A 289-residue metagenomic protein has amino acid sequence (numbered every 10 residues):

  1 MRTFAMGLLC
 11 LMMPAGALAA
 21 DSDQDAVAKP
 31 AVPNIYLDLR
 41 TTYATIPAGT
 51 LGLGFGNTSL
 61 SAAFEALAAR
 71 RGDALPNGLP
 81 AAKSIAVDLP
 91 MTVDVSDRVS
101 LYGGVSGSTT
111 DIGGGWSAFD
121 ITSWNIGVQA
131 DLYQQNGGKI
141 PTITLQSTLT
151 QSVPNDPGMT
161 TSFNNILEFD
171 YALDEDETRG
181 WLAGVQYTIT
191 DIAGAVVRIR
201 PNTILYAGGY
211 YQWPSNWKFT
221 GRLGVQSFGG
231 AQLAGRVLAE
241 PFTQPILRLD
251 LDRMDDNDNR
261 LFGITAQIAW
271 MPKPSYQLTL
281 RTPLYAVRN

Functional and structural regions predicted by a protein language model:
M1-N34, A286-N289: Cleavable N-terminal export/targeting peptides
R2, W270-L278: Short glycine/proline-enriched turn or capping motifs at secondary-structure junctions
A20-S152, F163-R179, F219-R222, Q226-F228 (+3 more regions): Transmembrane beta-barrel domains of Gram-negative outer membranes and organellar outer membranes
T148-V153, Q186-T190: Short acidic/polar capping segments at secondary-structure boundaries
P154-G158, A193-V196: Short helix-to-loop capping/linker segments positioned immediately adjacent to catalytic or ligand/cofactor-binding
F169-L223, Q232: Short helix-loop boundary/capping segments
L233, Y285-A286: Beta-strand-dominated lipid-handling architectures at cellular/organellar boundaries
